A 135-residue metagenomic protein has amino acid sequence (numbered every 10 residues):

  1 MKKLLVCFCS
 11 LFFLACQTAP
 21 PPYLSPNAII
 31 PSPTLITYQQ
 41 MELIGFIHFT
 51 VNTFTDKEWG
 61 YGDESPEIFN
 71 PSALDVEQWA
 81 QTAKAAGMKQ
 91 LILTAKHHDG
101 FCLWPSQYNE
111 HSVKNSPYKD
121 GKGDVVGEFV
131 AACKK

Functional and structural regions predicted by a protein language model:
K2-C7: Sec-dependent signal peptide recognition, specifically the positively charged N-region followed immediately by
S10-L11: Short, linear, compositionally biased motifs with a strong N-terminal bias
L14-A15: C-terminal motif of bacterial Sec signal peptides marking the signal peptidase cleavage site
A19-K135: Mature catalytic domains of secreted/periplasmic carbohydrate-active enzymes
